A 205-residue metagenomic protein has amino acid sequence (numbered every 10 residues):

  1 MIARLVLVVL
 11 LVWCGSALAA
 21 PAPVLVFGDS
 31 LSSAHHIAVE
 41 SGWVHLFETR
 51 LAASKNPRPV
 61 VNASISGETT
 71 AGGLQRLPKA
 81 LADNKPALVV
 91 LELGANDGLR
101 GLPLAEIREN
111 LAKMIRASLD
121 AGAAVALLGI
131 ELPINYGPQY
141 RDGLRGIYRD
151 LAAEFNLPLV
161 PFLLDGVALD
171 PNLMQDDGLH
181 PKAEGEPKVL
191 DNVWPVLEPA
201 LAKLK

Functional and structural regions predicted by a protein language model:
I2-V8: Sec-dependent signal peptide recognition, specifically the positively charged N-region followed immediately by
L11, G28-D29, E184: Membrane-interface segments of envelope glycosyltransferases acting on lipid-linked substrates or membrane lipids
C14-S16: N-terminal signal peptide c-region/cleavage motif recognized by signal peptidases
L18-E68, R76-K85: Serine-esterase "nucleophile elbow" of acetyl-processing enzymes
T49, N56, G72-K205: Alpha-helical cap/lid subdomain in secreted, periplasmic, or secretory-pathway luminal O-acyl-processing enzymes
